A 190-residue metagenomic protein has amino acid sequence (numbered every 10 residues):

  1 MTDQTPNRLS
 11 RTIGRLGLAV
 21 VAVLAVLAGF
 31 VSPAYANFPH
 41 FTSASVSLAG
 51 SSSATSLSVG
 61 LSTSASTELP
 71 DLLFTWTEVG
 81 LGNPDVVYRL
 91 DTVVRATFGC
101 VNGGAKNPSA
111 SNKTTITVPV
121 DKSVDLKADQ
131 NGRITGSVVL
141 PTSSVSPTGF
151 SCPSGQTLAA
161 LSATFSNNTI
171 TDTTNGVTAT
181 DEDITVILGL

Functional and structural regions predicted by a protein language model:
M1-T12: N-terminal secretory signal peptides that target proteins for export/translocation
R11-L24: Sec-dependent N-terminal signal peptides
L24-P33: C-terminal segment of classical bacterial N-terminal signal peptides
Y35-D91, V186-L190: N-terminal segment immediately downstream of the Sec signal-peptide cleavage site in secreted/extracellular proteins
P84-L140: Ser/Thr-rich low-complexity repeats and stalk/linker segments
D91-T97, S137-T178: Internal, hydrophobic beta-strand segments that form the core of beta-sheet-rich folds
P108-K127, T164-L190: Short beta-strand elements
